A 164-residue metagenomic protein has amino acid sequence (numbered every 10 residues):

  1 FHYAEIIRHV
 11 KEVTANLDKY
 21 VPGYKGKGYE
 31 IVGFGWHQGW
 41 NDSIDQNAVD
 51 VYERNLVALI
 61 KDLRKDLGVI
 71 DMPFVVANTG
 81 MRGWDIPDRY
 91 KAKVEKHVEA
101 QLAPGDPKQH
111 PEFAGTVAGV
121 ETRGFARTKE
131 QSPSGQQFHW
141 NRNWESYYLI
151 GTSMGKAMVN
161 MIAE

Functional and structural regions predicted by a protein language model:
F1-E164: Cell-envelope and extracellular/periplasmic
